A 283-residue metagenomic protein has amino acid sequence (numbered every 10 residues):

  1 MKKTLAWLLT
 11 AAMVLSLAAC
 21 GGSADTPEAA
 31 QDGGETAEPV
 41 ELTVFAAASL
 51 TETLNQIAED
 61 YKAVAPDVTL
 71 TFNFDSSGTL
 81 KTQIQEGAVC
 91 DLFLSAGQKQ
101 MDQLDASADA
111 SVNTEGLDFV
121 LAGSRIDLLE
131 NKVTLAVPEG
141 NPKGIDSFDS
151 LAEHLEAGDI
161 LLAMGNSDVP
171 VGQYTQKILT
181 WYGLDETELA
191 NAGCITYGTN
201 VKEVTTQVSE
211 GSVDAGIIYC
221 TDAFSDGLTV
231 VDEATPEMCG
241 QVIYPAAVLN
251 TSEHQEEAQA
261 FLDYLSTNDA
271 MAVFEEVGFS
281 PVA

Functional and structural regions predicted by a protein language model:
M1-L9: Positively charged n-region of N-terminal signal peptides that target proteins for export
L15-A19: C-terminal motif of bacterial Sec signal peptides marking the signal peptidase cleavage site
G21-E59, G78, G97-Q98, A106 (+2 more regions): Exported/periplasmic ABC-transporter solute-binding proteins
E59-F72: Signal peptide-proximal N-terminal region of secreted/periplasmic/extracellular or secretory-lumen proteins
D67, V89-C90, I160, V213: Short, high-confidence coil segments that cap the C-terminus of an alpha-helix and link into the following beta-strand
S77-D118, F224-G227: Pocket-flanking alpha-helical
V120-S124, V204: Short, P/G- and charge-enriched loop/turn segments at secondary-structure junctions
